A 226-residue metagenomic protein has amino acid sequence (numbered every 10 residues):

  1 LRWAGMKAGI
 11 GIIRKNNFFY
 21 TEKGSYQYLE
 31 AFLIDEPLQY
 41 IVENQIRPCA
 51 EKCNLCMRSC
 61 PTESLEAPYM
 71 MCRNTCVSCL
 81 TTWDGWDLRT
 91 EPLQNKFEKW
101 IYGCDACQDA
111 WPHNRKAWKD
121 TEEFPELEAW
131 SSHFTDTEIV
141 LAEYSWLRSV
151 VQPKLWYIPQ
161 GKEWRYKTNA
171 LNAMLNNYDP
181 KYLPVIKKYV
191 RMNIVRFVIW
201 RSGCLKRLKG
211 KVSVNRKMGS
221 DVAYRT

Functional and structural regions predicted by a protein language model:
L1-S132: Catalytic cores of enzyme domains
D84-Y102, D136-I158: Short Fe-S-cluster ligation motifs
K99, T168-N172, K187: Amphipathic alpha-helical repeat scaffolds
L147-P153, D179-V190, K211-G219, Y224: Amphipathic alpha-helical scaffolding segments comprising HEAT/armadillo-like alpha-solenoid repeats
I158-Q160, V190-R191: Alpha-solenoid helical repeat architecture
E163, N193-V195: Short inter-helical turns and helix N-cap capping residues of alpha-solenoid HEAT/ARM repeat scaffolds
K167-N177, I199-L208: Structural detector for internal amphipathic alpha-helices that build alpha-solenoid repeat scaffolds
